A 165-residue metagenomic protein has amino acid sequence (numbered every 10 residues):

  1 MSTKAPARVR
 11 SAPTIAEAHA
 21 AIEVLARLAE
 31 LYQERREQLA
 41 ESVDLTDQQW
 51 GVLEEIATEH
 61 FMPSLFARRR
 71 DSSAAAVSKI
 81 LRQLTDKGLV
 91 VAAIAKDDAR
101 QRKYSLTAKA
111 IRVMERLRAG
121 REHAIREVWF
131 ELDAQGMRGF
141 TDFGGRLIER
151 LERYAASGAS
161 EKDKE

Functional and structural regions predicted by a protein language model:
M1-P13, A134-E165: C-terminal regulatory/oligomerization modules of transcriptional regulators
M1-V43: N-terminal leader segment of winged-helix/HTH proteins
T14, V24, V43, D47 (+5 more regions): Anionic, Ser/Thr-rich low-complexity intrinsically disordered regions
A26-A29, E54-T58, R118: Short, locally clustered residues in the helix-turn-helix/winged-helix DNA-binding domain
Q33, Q83-G145: Charged, amphipathic alpha-helical coiled-coil/dimerization segments
E34-A75, K87, A159: N-terminal helix-turn-helix DNA-binding core of bacterial DNA-binding proteins
